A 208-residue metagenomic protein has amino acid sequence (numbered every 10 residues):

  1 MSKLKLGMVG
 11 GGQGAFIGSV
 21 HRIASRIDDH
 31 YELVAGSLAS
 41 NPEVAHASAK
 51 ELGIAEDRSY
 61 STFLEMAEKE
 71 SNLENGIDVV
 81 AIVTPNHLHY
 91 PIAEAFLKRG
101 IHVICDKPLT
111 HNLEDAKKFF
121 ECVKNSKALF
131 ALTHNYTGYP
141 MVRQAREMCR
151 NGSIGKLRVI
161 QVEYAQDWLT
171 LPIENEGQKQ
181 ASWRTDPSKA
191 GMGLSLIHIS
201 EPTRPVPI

Functional and structural regions predicted by a protein language model:
M1-I54: N-terminal Rossmann-like dinucleotide-binding module
A35, V79, V159: Short, Asp-centered acidic motifs that coordinate Mg2+ and/or phosphate in catalytic or ligand-binding sites
R58-C122: Beta-loop-alpha module in the N-terminal Rossmann-like domain of NAD(P)-dependent dehydrogenases, especially those
C105, H111, F130-L132, Q161: Hydrophobic residues in well-ordered beta-strands that form the structural core
K118-Y136, K156-V159: Rossmann-fold dehydrogenase core element
Y136-S200: Predominantly a Rossmann-like dinucleotide-binding segment in NAD(P)-dependent oxidoreductases
H198-I208: Single conserved hydrophobic/aromatic residue that forms the stacking wall/gate of nucleotide- or nucleobase-binding
